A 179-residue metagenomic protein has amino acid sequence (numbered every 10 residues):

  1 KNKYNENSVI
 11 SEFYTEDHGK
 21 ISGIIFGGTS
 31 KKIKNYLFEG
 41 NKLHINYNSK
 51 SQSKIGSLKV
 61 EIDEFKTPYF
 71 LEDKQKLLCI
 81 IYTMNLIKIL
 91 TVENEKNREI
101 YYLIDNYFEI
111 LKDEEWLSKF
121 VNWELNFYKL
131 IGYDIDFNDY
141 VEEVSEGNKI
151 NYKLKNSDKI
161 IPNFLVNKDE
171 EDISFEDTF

Functional and structural regions predicted by a protein language model:
K1-V9, Y14-F179: Non-catalytic alpha-helical scaffolds and adjoining flexible linkers that form interface surfaces for assembly
